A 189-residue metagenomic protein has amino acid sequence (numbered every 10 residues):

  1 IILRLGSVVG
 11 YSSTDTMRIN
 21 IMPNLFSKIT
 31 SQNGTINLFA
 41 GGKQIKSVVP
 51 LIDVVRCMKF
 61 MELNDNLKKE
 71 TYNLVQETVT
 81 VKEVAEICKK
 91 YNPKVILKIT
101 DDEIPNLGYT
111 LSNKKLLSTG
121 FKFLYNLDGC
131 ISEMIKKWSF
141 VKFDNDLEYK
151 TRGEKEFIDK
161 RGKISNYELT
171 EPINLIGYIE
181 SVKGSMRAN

Functional and structural regions predicted by a protein language model:
I1-S12: Conserved beta-loop-beta element that borders a ligand/cofactor-binding pocket
V9, Q44-I45, T80, S181-K183: Short, catalytically relevant binding-site loops at active-site mouths
S13-R18: Short, solvent-exposed loop/turn segments at secondary-structure boundaries
I19-P23: Amphipathic alpha-helical segments in well-structured domains
N33-G34, F39-G162: C-terminal substrate-binding subdomain of Rossmann-fold SDR/epimerase-dehydratase oxidoreductases
R161-A188: Non-catalytic, conserved peripheral segments adjacent to functional cores
